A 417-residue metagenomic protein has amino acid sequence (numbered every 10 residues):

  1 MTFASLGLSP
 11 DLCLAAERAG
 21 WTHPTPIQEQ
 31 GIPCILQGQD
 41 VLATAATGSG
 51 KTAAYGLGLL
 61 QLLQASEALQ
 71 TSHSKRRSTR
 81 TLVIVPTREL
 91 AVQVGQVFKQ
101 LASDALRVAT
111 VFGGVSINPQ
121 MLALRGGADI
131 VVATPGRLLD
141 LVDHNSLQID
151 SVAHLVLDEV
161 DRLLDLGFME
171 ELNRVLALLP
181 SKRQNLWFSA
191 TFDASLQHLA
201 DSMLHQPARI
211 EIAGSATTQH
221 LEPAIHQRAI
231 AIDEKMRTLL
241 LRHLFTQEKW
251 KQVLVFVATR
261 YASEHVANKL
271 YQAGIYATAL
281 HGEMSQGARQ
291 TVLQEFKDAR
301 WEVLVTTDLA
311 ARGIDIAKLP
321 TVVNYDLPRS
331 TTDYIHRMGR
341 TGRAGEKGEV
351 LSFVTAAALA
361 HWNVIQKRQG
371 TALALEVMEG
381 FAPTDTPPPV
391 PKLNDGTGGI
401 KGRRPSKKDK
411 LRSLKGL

Functional and structural regions predicted by a protein language model:
T2-P387: Conserved helicase RecA-like core
R18, A372-L417: Non-catalytic, charged low-complexity extensions flanking SF2 helicase motor domains
